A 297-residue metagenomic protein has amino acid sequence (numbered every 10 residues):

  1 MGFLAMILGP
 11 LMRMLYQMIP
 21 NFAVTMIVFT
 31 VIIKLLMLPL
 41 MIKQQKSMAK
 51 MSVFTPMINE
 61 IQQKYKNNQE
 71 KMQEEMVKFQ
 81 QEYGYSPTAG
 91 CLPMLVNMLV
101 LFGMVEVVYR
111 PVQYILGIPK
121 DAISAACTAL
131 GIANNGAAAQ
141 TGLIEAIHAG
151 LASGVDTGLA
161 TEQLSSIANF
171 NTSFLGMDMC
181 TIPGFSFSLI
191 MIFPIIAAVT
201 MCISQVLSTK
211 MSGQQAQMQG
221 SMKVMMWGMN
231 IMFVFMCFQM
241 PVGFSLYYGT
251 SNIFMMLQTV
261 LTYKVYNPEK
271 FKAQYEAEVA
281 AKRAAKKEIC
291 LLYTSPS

Functional and structural regions predicted by a protein language model:
M1-A5, K66-E70: Short, membrane-interfacial amphipathic segments enriched in basic
L4-M18, F54, I61, M76 (+2 more regions): Hydrophobic alpha-helical segments of integral membrane proteins, encompassing both true transmembrane helices
P10-L38, I182-I196: Hydrophobic alpha-helical transmembrane segments
I61, P111-L175: Membrane-interface interhelical loops and short interface/amphipathic helices in multi-pass inner-membrane
Q80-V107, M222-G228, M232: Transmembrane alpha-helical segments and their cytosolic interface motifs in multi-pass membrane proteins
E106, A133-G136, D156-Y275: Hydrophobic alpha-helical transmembrane segments and adjacent short intramembrane/lumenal linkers of inner/organellar
Y266-L292: Cytosolic juxtamembrane C-terminal amphipathic helix followed by a basic/polar low-complexity tail immediately after
Y293-S297: Conserved small/polar residues in nucleotide/adenosyl-binding loops
